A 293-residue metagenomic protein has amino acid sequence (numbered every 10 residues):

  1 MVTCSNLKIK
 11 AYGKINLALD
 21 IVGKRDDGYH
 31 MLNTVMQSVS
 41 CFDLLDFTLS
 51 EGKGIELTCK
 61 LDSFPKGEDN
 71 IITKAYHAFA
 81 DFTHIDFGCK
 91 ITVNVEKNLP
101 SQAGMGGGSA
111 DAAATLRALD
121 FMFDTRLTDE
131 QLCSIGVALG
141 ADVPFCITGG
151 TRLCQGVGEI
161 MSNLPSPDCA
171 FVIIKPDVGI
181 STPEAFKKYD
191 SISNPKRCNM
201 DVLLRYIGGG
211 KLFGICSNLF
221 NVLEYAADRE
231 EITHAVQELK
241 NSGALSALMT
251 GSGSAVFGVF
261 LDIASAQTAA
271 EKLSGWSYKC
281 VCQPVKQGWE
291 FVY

Functional and structural regions predicted by a protein language model:
M1-A103, F121-E130, K175-V178: ATP-binding N-lobe of GHMP and related small-molecule kinases
V2, Q37-S38, V137-A138, P144-I147 (+2 more regions): Solvent-exposed alpha-helices and their adjacent loops that cap or buttress functional pockets in soluble metabolic
L17, L45-F47, I72, G108 (+5 more regions): Residue-level signal for inorganic ion chemistry
G52-P65, T115, V137, K211-F220: Short, basic/glycine-rich phosphate-binding loops at helix/coil junctions that contact nucleotide phosphates
D62, E130-C146, A270-V285: Short, conserved aromatic-histidine micro-motifs
G88, A112, L116-L153: Contiguous, small/hydrophobic- and glycine-enriched helical/loop subdomains that border and often "cap" functional
N94-F123, A141, A244-F260: Glycine/serine-rich anion-binding loops at beta->alpha junctions that coordinate negatively charged ligand groups
T148, L153-S246, L261-S274, C280-Y293: Conserved, helical-rich catalytic subdomain that frames metal- and/or nucleotide-binding sites in enzyme alpha/beta
